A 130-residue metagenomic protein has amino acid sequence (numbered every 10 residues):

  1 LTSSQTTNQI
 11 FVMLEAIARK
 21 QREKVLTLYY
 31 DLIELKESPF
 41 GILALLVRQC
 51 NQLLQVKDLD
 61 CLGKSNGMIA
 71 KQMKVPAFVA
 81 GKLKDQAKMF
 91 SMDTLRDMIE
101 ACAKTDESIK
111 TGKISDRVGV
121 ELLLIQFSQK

Functional and structural regions predicted by a protein language model:
L1-V12, A16-R19, E34: Long, charge-dense, solvent-exposed interaction surfaces that engage phosphate-rich ligands
Q21-K130: Helix-rich C-terminal "collar"/helical-bundle subdomain used as an assembly and partner-interaction module in RFC-like
